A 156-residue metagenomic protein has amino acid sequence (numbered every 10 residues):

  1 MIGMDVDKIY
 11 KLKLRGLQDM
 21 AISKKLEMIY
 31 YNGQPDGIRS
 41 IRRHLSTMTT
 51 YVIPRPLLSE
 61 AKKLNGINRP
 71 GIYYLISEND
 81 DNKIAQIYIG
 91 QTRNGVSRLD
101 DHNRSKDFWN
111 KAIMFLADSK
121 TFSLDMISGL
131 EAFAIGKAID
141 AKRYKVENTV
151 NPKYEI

Functional and structural regions predicted by a protein language model:
D5, I9-I89, R93-D101, T121 (+2 more regions): GIY-YIG nuclease catalytic motif and its immediate N-terminal context
P70, G95-I156: Structure-specific nucleic-acid interaction/processing domains
